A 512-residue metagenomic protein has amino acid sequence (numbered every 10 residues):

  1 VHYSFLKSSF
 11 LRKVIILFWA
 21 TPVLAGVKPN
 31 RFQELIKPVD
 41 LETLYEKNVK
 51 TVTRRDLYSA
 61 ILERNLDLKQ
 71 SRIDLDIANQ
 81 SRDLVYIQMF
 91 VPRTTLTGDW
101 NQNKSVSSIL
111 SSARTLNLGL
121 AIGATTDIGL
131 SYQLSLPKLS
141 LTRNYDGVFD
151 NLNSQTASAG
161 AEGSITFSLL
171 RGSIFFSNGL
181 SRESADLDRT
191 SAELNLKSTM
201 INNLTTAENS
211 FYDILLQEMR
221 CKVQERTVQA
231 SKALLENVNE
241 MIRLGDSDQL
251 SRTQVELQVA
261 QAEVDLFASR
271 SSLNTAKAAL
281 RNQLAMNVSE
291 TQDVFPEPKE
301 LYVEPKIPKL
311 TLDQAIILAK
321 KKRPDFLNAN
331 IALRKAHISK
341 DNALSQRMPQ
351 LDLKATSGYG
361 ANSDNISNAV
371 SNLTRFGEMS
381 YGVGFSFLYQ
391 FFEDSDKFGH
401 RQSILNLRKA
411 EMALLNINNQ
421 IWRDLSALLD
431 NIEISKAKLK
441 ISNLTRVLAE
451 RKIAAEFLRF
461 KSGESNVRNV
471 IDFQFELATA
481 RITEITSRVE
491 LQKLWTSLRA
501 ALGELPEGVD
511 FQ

Functional and structural regions predicted by a protein language model:
K7-F10, L24-E46, Q102, A278-F295 (+4 more regions): Acidic, low-complexity, intrinsically disordered peripheral segments
K37, E193-L318, N431, S435-K438 (+4 more regions): Periplasmic alpha-helical coiled-coil/stalk elements that build and connect Gram-negative outer-membrane
Y45-V49, T97-F167, E297-K309, K340-S345 (+3 more regions): Small/polar, glycine/serine/threonine/aspartate-rich low-complexity segments that form flexible
K50-S105, R114, A121: N-terminal cofactor/phosphate-binding cores enriched in small/glycine residues, especially glycine-rich loops such as
D56, I61-L62, S247, S251-E256 (+2 more regions): Amphipathic alpha-helical coiled-coil scaffold segments and their short linker/junction regions
K69-I73, I77, Y86, D127-Q155 (+9 more regions): Sec/SRP-type N-terminal targeting helices
